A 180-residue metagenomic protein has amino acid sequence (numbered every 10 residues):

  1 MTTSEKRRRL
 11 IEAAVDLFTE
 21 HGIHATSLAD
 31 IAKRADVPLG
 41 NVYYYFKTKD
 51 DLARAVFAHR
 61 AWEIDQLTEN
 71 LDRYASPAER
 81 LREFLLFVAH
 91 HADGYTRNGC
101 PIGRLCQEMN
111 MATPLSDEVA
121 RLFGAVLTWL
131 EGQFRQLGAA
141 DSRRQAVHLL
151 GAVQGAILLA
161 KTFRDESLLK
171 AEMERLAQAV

Functional and structural regions predicted by a protein language model:
E5-K6, A13, Q145: N-terminal positioning helix adjacent to the helix-turn-helix/winged-helix DNA-binding module
R9, A13-D51, A55: Helix-turn-helix
F46, R104-M111: Short helix-capping/turn signature of helix-turn-helix
D50-L52, L105, P114: A secondary-structure capping/hinge motif
A55, E69-N98, L149: Hydrophobic alpha-helical connector segments
W62-D65, E69, G94, A112-Q136 (+2 more regions): Amphipathic alpha-helical packing segments from all-alpha helical-bundle domains
R104-Q107, D141-T162, R175-Q178: Hydrophobic alpha-helical segments that form the core of small-molecule binding pockets and/or dimer interfaces
